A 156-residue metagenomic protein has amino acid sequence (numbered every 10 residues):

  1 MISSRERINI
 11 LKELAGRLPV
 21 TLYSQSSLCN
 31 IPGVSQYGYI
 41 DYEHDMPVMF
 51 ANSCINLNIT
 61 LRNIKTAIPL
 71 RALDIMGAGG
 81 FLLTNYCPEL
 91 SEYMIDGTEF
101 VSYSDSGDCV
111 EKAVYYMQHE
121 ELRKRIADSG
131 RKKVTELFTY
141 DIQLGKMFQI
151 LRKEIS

Functional and structural regions predicted by a protein language model:
M1-K65, P88-L90: Nucleotide-sugar donor-binding catalytic core of glycosyltransferases
P47, L70-G77, S91: Short alpha-helical segment that forms part of, or immediately flanks, the ligand-binding pocket in carbohydrate-active
I59, T84-Y86, Y103: Conserved acidic donor-binding loop of glycosyltransferase catalytic domains
G77-T84: Short hydrophobic beta-strand element within catalytic cores of glycosyltransferases and related nucleotide-activated
C87-G97: Short acidic/histidine- and often glycine-rich active-site loop of Leloir-type glycosyltransferases that engages
F100-S106, Y116-E120: Conserved acidic donor-binding segment of nucleotide-sugar-dependent glycosyltransferases
L122-E136, K146: A short, well-ordered alpha-helix in the C-terminal region of glycosyltransferases
Y140-S156: C-terminal alpha-helical cap of glycosyltransferases
